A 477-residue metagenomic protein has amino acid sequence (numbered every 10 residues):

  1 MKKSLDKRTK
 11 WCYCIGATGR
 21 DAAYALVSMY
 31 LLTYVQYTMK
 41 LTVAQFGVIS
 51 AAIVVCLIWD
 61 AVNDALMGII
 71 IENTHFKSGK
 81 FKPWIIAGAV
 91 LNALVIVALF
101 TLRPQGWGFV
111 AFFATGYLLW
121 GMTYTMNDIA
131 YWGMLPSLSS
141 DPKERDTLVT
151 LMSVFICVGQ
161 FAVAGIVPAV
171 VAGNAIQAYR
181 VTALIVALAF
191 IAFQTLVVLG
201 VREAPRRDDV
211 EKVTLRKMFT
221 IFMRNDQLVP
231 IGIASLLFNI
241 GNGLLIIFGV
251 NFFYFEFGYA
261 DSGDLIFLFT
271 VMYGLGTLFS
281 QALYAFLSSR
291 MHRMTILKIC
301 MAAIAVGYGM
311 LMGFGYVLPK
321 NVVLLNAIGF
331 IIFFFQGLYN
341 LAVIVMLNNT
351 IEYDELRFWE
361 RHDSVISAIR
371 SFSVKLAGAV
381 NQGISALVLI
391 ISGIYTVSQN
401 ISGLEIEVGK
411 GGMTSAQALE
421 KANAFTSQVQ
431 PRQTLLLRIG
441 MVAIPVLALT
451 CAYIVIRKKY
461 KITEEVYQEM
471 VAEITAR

Functional and structural regions predicted by a protein language model:
M1-R477: Membrane-embedded alpha-helical bundles of multi-pass transporters/translocases, especially carrier/permease families
